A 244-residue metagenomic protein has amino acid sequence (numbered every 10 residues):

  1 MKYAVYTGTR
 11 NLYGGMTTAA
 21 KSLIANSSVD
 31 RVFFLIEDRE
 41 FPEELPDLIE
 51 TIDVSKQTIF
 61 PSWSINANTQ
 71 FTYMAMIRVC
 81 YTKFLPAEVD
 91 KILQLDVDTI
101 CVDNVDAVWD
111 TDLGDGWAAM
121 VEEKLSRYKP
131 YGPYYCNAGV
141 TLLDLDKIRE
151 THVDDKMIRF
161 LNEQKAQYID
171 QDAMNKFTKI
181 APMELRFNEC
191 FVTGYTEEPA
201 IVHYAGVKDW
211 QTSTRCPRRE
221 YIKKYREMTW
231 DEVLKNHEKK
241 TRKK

Functional and structural regions predicted by a protein language model:
M1-G8, T17-T18, A138, L143-K244: A glycosyltransferase accessory/donor-loop signature
Y3-L12, W63-A67: Glycine-rich phosphate-binding "P-loop"
L12-M16, Y128: Short N-terminal binding/cap micro-motifs at the start of the first secondary-structure element
S22-D30: Short, acidic, metal-binding catalytic loop of nucleotide-sugar glycosyltransferases
V32-D38, M120: Short internal beta-strands
P42-F84: Active-site-proximal specificity loops/subdomain of glycosyltransferases
Q70-F71, P130-P133, E163-A166: Short Gly/Pro-enriched turn/cap motifs at secondary-structure boundaries
M74-L125, P130-Y135, T141-L143, R149: GT-A fold catalytic core of metal-dependent nucleotide-sugar glycosyltransferases, centered on the diacidic
